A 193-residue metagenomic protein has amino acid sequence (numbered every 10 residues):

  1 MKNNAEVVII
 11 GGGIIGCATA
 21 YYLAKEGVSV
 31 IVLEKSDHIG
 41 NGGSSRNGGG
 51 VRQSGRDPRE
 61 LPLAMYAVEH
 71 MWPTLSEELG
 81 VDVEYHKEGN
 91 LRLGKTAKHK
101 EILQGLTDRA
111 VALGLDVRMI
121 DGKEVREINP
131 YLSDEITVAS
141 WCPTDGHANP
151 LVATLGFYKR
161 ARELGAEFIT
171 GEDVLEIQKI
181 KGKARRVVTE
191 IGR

Functional and structural regions predicted by a protein language model:
K2-I15, I31: Beta1/beta-strand and adjacent pyrophosphate-binding region of the FAD-binding site in flavoprotein oxidoreductases
A20, A24, R160: Gly/Ala-rich phosphate-binding loop of Rossmann-like dinucleotide-binding domains, activating on the conserved
A24-S44: Glycine-rich FAD pyrophosphate-binding loop
S36-H38, K123-V125, F157: Short beta-to-alpha linker loops that shape the active-site pocket of alpha/beta-hydrolase fold enzymes
G48-I128: Dinucleotide-binding Rossmann-like beta1-alpha1 core, especially the glycine-rich loop that anchors the ADP
K98, N129-T137, Q178-R186: A short, glycine/Asx- and small/polar-enriched loop/turn that sits immediately N-terminal to a beta-strand
S140-R193: Helical element adjacent to the flavin cofactor pocket in flavoenzyme catalytic cores
